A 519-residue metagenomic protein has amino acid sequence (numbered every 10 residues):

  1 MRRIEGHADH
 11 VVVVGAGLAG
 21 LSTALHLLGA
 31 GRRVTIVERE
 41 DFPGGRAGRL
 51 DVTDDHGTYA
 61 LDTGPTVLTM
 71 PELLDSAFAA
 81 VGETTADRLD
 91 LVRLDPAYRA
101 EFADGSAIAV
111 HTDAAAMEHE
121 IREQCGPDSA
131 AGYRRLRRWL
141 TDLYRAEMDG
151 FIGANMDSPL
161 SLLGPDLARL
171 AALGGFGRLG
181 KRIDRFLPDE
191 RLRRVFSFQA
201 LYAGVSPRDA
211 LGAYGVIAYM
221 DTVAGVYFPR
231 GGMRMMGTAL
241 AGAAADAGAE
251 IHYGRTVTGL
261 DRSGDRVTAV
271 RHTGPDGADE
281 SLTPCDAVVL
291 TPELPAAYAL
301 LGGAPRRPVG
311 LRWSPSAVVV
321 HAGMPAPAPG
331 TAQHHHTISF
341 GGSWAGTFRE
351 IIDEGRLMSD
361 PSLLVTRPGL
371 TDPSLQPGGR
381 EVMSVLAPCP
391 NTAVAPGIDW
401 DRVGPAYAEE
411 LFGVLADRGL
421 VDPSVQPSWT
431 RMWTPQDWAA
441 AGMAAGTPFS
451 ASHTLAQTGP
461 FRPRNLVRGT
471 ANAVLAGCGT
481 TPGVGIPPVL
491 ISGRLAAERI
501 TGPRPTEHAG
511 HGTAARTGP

Functional and structural regions predicted by a protein language model:
M1-V11, G29-A30, T454-F461, V467 (+1 more regions): Extreme N-terminal leader/targeting segments of oxidoreductases
R3-R145: N-terminal glycine-rich phosphate/pyrophosphate-binding loop and immediately adjacent elements
P65, C478-I500: A conserved FAD-binding loop/helix module that cradles the flavin
A103-L211: Rossmann-like flavin
D189-A203, S359-L364, V421-P482: A glycine-rich dinucleotide-binding beta-alpha-beta segment and adjacent secondary-structure elements that constitute
V216-V267, R271-G274: Helical element adjacent to the flavin cofactor pocket in flavoenzyme catalytic cores
T258-P377, R516-G518: Mid-domain catalytic core of redox enzymes that form a hydrophobic substrate pocket/lid adjacent to a catalytic redox
P325-A439: C-terminal segments that line or cap access tunnels to active or ligand-binding sites in enzymes and enzyme-associated
